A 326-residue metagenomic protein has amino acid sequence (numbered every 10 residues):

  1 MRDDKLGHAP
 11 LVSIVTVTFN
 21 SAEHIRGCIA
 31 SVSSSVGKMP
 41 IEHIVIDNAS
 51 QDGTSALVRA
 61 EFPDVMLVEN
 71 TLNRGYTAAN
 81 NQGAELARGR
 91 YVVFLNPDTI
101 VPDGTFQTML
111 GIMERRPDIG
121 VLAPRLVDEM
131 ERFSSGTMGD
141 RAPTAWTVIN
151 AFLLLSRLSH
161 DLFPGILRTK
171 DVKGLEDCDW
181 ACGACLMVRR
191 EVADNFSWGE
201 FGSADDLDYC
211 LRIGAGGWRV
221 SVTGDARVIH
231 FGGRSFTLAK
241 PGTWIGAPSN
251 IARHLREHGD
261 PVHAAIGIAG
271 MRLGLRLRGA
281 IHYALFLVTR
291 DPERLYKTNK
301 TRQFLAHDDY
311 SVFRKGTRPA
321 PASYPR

Functional and structural regions predicted by a protein language model:
S21-S34: Short, well-formed alpha-helical segments that are part of the catalytic scaffolds of diverse glycosyltransferases
S31, K38, D47-A56, L72 (+1 more regions): A conserved acidic beta->alpha catalytic loop
E69-A87, P97: Glycine-rich, basic loop-to-helix element that forms the pyrophosphate-binding segment of sugar-nucleotide handling
V92: Short aromatic/hydrophobic "clamp" motif used to bind/position activated sugar donors
I100-T137: Conserved donor NDP-sugar-binding/catalytic core segment of glycosyltransferases
R141-C178: Short, flexible, basic/aromatic active-site loop/helix in glycosyltransferases
D171-F196, E200-R227: A short, conserved alpha-helix in the catalytic core of glycosyltransferases
L211, A215-P292: Active-site-adjacent helix/loop segment of glycosyltransferases that harbors family-specific signature motifs
